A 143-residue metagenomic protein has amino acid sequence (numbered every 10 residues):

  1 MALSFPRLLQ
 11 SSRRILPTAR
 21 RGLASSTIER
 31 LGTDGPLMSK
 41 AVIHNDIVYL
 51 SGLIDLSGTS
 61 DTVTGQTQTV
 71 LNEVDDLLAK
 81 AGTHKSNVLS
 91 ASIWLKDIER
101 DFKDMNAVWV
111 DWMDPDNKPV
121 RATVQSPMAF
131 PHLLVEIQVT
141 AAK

Functional and structural regions predicted by a protein language model:
A2-L89, L95-K143: N-terminal presequence-like segments and the immediate start of the first folded domain
